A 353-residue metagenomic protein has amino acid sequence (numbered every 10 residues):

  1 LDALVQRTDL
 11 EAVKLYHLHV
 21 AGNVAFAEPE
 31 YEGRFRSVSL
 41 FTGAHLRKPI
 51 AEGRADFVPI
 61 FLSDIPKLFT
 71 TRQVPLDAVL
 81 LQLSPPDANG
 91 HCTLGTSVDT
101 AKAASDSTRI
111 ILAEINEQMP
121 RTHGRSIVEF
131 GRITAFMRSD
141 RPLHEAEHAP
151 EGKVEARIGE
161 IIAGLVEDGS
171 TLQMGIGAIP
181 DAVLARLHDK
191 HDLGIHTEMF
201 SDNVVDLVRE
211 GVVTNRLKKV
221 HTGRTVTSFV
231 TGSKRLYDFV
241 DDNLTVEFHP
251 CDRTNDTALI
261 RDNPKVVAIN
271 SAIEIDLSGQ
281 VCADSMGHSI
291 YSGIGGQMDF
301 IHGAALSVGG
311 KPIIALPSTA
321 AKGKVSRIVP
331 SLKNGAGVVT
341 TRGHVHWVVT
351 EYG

Functional and structural regions predicted by a protein language model:
L1-Y352: Conserved alpha/beta enzyme-core scaffold
